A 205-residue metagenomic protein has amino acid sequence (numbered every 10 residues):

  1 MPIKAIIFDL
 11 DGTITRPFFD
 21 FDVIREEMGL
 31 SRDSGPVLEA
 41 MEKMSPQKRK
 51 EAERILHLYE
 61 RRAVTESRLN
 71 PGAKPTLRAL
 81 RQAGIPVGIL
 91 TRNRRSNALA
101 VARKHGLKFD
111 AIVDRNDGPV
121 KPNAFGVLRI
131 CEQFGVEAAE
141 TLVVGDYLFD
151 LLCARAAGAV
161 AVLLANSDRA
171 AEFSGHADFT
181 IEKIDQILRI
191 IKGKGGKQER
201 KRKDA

Functional and structural regions predicted by a protein language model:
M1-K4, R81, L99-A205: Asp-based, Mg2+/Mn2+-dependent phosphohydrolase catalytic module
M1-K48: Active-site neighborhood of HAD-like aspartate-dependent phosphohydrolases
T13, D20, R95, F149 (+1 more regions): Conserved Rossmann-like nucleotide-cofactor binding loop
F21, S34-L38, R49, E53 (+4 more regions): A general structural signal for well-ordered alpha-helical segments in protein cores
I24-R25, H57-E60, A98: Hydrophobic alpha-helical core bundles mediating ligand binding, dimerization, or RNAP-core interactions
R49-E60, L107-I112: Short, basic/glycine-rich phosphate-binding loops at helix/coil junctions that contact nucleotide phosphates
R62-I89, R95-L99, R103, A124: Short, acidic loop-to-helix structural element flanking the phosphoryl-transfer center in phosphate-processing enzymes
